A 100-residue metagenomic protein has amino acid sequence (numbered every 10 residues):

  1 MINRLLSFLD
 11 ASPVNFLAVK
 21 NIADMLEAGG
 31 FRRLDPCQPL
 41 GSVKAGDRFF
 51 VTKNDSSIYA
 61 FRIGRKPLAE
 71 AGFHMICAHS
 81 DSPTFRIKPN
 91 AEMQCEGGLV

Functional and structural regions predicted by a protein language model:
M1-V100: N-terminal hydrophobic/helix-forming segments and targeting peptides
